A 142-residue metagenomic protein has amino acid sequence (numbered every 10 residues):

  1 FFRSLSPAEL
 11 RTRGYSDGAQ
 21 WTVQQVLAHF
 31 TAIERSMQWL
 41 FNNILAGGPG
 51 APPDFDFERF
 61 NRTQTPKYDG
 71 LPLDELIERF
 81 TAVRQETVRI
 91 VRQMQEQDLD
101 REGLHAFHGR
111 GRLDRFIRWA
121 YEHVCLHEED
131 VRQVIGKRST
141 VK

Functional and structural regions predicted by a protein language model:
F1-R13: N-terminal first-folded block
F1-S4, P49-G50, V91-L99: Proline-centered turn/helix-capping motifs that create local helix->coil transitions or kinks
F2, Q24-L27, L73, V91: Generic N-terminal initiation segments characterized by hydrophobic and/or small/turn-forming residues
L5-A8, L71-P72, Q95-Q97, R112-R115: General structural signal for secondary-structure boundaries
T12-R59, V88, L99-K142: Short, contiguous alpha-helical
N61-D100: Acidic/histidine-rich alpha-helical segments that form the ligand environment of transition-metal centers
